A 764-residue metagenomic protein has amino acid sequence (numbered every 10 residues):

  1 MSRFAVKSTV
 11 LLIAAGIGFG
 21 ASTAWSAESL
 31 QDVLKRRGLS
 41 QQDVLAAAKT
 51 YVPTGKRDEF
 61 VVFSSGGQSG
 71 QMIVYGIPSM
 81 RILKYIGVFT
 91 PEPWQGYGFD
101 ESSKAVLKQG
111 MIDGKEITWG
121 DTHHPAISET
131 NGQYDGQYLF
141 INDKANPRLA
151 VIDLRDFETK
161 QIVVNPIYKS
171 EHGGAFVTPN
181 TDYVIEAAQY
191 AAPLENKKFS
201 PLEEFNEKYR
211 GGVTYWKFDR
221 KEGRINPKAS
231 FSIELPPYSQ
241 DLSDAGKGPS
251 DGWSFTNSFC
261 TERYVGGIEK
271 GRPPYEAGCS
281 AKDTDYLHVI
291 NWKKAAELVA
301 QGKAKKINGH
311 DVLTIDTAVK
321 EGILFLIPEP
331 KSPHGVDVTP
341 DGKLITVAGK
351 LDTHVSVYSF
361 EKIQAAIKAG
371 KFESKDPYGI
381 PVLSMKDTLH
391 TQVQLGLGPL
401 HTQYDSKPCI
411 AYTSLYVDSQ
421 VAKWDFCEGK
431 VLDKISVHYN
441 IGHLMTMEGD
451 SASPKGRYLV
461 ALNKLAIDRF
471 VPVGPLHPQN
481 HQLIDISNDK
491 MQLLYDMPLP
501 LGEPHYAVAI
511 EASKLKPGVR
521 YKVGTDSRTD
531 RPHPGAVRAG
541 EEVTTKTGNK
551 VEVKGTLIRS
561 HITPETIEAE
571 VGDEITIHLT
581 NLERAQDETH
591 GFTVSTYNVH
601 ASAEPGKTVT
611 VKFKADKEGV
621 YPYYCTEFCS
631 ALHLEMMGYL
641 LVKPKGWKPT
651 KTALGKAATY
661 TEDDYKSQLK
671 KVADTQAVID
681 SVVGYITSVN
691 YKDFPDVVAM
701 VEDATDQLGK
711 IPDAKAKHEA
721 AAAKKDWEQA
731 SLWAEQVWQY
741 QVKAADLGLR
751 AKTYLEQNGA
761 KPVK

Functional and structural regions predicted by a protein language model:
M1-L11: Bacterial N-terminal signal peptides that target proteins for export
V10-G20: Bacterial N-terminal signal peptides
W25-V543, K612, G748, E756: Predominantly soluble domains enriched in secretory-pathway, periplasmic, or organellar proteins
V74, P564-Q586, K607-K617, Y621-P622 (+1 more regions): Beta-strand cores of secreted/periplasmic/IMS beta-sandwich domains, seen most often in copper-related folds
Q161, H578-T608, A631-G638: Histidine- and aromatic-enriched segments that form or immediately flank copper-ligand environments
T544-E574: N-terminal edge beta-strand
A603-A658: Extracellular/periplasmic metallocenter environments
A657-Y685, E719-K764: C-terminal amphipathic alpha-helix
